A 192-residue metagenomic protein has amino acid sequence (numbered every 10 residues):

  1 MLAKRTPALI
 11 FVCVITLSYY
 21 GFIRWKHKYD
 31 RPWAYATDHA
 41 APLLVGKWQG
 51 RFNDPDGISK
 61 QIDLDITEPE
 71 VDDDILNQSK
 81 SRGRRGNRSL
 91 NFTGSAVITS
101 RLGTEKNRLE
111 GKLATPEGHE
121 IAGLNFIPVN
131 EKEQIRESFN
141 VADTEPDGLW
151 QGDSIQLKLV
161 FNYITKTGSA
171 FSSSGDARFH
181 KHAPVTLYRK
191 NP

Functional and structural regions predicted by a protein language model:
M1-S59, N162-P192: Amphipathic/hydrophobic helical signal segments and adjacent flexible N-terminal regions that mediate secretion
Y29-T93, T104-K106, E137-N140: Short, solvent-exposed loop/hinge segments that bridge or flank secondary-structure elements
K47-R51, Q61-T67, S89-T99, R108-K112 (+3 more regions): Ser/Thr- (and often Asn-) enriched beta-sheet segments in non-cytosolic proteins
F52-D56, E68-D72, A96-L102, T115-E117 (+3 more regions): Beta-strand elements of well-folded, non-transmembrane domains
S79-S154: Contiguous, well-ordered beta-strand patches that form the walls/edges of small beta-barrel/beta-sandwich domains
G123-P192: Extracytoplasmic electrostatic interaction patches
